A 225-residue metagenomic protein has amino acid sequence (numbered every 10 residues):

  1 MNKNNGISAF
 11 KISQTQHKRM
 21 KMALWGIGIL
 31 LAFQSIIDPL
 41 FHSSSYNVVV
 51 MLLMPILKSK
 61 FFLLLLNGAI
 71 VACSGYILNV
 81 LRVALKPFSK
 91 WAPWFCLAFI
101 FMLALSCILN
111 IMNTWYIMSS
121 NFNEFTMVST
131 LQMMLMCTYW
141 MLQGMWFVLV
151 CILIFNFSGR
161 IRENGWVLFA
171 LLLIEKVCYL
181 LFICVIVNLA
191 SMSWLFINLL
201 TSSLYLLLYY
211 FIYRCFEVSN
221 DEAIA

Functional and structural regions predicted by a protein language model:
M1-A23, D221-A225: N-terminal juxtamembrane cytosolic/stromal segments of multi-pass membrane proteins
Q16, M20, V150-V177, A225: Membrane-helix boundary/juxtamembrane motif in polytopic membrane proteins
G28-Y46: Alpha-helical transmembrane segments of multi-pass membrane proteins
F33, A170-A225: C-terminal transmembrane-bundle signature of multipass membrane proteins, characterized by strong activation on
S45-S59: Perimembrane loop-to-helix junctions flanking transmembrane segments
K58-V71, Q132-G144, W194-L204: Alpha-helical transmembrane segments of polytopic membrane proteins
R82-W94, F155-N164: Membrane-interface helix-boundary motifs at transmembrane edges
W140-W166, L208-F216: Alpha-helical transmembrane segments in multipass membrane proteins, preferentially the mid-helix core
